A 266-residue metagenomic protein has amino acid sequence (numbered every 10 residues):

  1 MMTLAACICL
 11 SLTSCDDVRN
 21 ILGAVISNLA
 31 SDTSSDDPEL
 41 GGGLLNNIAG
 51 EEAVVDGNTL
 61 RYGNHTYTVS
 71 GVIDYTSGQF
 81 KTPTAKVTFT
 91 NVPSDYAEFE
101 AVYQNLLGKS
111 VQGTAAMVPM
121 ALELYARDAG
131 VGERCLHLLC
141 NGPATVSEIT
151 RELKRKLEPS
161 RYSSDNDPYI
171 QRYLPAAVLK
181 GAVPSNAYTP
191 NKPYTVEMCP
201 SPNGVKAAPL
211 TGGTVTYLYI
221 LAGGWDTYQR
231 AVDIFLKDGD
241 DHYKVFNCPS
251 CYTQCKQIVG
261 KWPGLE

Functional and structural regions predicted by a protein language model:
M1-M2: Bacterial N-terminal signal peptides that target proteins for export
S11-S14: C-terminal motif of bacterial Sec signal peptides marking the signal peptidase cleavage site
D16-V18: Bacterial signal peptide processing site
G23-V55: Post-signal peptide N-terminal segment of mature Sec-exported envelope proteins
T68-V178: Core segments of small alpha/beta cavity-forming domains
T150-G223: Surface-exposed, charged secondary-structure patches
Y219, G224-L265: Short beta-strand edge/turn micro-motifs at domain boundaries
